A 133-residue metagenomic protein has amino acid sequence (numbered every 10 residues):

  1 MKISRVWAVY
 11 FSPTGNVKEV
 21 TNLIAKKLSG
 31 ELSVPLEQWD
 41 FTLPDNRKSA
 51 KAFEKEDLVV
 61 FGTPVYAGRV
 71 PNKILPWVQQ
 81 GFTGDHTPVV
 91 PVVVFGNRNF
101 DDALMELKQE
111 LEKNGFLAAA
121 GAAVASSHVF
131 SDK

Functional and structural regions predicted by a protein language model:
M1-A8, T14-P44, S49-K133: FMN-binding flavodoxin-like domain, especially the glycine-rich phosphate-binding loop
